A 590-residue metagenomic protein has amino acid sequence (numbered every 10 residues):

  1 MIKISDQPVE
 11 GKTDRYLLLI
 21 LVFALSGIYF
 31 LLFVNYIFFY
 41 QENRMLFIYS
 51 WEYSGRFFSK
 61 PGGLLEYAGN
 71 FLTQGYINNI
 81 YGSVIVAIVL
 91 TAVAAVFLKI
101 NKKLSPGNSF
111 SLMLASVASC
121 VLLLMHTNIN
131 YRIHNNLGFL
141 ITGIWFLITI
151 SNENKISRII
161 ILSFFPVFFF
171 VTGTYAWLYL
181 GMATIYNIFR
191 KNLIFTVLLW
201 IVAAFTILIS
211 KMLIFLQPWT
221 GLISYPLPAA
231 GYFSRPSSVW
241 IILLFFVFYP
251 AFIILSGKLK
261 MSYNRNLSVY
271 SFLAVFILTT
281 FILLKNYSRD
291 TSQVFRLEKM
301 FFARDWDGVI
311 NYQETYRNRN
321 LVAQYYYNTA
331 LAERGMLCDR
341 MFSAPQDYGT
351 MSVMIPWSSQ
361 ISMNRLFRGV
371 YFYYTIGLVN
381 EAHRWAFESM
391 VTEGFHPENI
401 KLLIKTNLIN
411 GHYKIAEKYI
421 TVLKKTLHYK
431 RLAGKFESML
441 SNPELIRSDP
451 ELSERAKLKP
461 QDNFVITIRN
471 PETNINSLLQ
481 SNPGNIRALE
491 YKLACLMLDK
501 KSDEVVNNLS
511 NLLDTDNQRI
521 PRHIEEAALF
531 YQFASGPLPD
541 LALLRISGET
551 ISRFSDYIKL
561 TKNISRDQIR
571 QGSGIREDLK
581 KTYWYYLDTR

Functional and structural regions predicted by a protein language model:
D6-F23, S105-S111: N-terminal membrane topogenic signal
R15-F39, F205-K211, I277-L283: Transmembrane signal-anchor helices characteristic of membrane glycosylation enzymes that use polyprenol
I28-V89: Membrane-interface coil-to-helix junctions
N43, F58-G62, G82, V86 (+4 more regions): Membrane-interface micro-motifs in multi-pass membrane enzymes
N130-H134, S151-I194, A204-I214: Transmembrane helices and adjacent periplasmic/lumenal helix-loop junctions of polyprenol-phosphate-dependent
L193-K260: Membrane-embedded alpha-helical segments of integral membrane proteins
Y263-S288: Internal/C-terminal transmembrane anchor helices
L283-K457, N463, E472, Q480-K501: Soluble catalytic regions of membrane-associated enzymes that act on cell-envelope and secretory-pathway components
